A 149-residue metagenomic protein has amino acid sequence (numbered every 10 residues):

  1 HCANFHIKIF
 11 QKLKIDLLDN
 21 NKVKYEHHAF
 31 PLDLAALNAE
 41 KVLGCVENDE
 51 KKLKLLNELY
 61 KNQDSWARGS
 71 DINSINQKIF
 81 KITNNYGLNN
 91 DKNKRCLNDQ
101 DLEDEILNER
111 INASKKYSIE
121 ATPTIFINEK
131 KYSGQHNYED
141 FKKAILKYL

Functional and structural regions predicted by a protein language model:
H1, W66-A67, C96-D99: Short, contiguous strand/loop micro-motifs
A3-N84: Structural alpha/beta surface segment adjacent to cysteine/selenocysteine redox centers across thiol/disulfide enzymes
I7-F10, K81-L149: C-terminal cap of thioredoxin/glutaredoxin-like
